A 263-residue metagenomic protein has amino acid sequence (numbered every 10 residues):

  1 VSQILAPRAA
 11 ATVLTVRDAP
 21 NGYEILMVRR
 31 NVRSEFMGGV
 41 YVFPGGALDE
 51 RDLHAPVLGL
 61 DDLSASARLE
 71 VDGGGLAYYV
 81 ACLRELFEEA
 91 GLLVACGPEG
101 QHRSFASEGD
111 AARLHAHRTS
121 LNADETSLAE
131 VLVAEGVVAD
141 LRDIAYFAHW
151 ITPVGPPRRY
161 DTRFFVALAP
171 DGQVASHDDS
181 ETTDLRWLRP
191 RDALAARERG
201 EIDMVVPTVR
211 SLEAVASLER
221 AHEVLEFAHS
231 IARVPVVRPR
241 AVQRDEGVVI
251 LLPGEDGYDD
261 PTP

Functional and structural regions predicted by a protein language model:
V1-P263: N-terminal leader/linker segments that precede catalytic domains of diphosphate-processing enzymes
